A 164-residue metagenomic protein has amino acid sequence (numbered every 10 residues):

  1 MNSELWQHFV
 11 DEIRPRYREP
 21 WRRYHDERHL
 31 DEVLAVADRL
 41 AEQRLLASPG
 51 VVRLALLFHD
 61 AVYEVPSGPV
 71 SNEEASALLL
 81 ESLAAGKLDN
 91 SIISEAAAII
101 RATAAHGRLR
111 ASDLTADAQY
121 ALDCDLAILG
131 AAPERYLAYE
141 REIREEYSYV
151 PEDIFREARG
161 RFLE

Functional and structural regions predicted by a protein language model:
N2-F9, R44, S82-L83, K87 (+2 more regions): Hydrophobic/basic alpha-helical segments enriched in Actinobacteria
L5-E12, Y24, V70-E73, G86-D89: Short catalytic/metal-binding and nucleic-acid-binding patches
Q7-A37, A61-V65: Active-site flanking loop/helix segments enriched in acidic
R16, A75-R110: Histidine- and acidic-residue-rich, metal-dependent catalytic cores
R18-H25, A35-L46, G50, F58 (+1 more regions): Divalent metal-dependent phosphate-bond-processing catalytic cores, especially two-metal-ion Mg2+/Mn2+ enzymes that act
L30, P69-L80: Amphipathic alpha-helical segments in well-structured domains
V33, P49-P66, S76, A97-A104: His-Asp-centered metal-binding catalytic motifs of divalent-metal-dependent phosphohydrolases/nucleases
L45-G50, G68-N72, L88-I92: Short, flexible active-site-proximal loops enriched in glycine and acidic residues
